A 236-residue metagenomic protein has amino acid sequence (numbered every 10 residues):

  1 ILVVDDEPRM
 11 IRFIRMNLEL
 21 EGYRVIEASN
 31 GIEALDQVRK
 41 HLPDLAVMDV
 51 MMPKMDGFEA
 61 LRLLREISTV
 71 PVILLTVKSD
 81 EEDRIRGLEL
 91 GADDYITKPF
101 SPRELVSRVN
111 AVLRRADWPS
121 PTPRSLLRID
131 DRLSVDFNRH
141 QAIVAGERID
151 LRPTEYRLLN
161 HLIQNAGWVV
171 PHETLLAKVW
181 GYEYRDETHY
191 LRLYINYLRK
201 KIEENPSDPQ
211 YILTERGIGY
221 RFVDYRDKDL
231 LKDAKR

Functional and structural regions predicted by a protein language model:
R12-L20: Charged docking surfaces used in two-component/phosphorelay signaling
G22-S29, Q37: Short hydrophobic/Thr-rich beta-strand motif most characteristic of the beta2 strand and flanking loop of CheY-like
S29-E33, D56-E59: Acidic catalytic/metal-coordinating carboxylates
H41-V47: Active-site beta3 strand of CheY-like receiver
M52: Receiver (REC) domain active-site loop signature in two-component systems and cognate sites in sensor histidine kinases
R62, E66, P71-I129: Basic, amphipathic DNA-recognition helix from helix-turn-helix-like DNA-binding domains
S101-R114, D150-N160, H172, R185-N205 (+1 more regions): DNA-recognition element of transcription regulators
A111-V169, E173, K235-R236: Short, Lys/Arg-enriched segments at the junction into DNA-binding effector domains of transcriptional regulators
